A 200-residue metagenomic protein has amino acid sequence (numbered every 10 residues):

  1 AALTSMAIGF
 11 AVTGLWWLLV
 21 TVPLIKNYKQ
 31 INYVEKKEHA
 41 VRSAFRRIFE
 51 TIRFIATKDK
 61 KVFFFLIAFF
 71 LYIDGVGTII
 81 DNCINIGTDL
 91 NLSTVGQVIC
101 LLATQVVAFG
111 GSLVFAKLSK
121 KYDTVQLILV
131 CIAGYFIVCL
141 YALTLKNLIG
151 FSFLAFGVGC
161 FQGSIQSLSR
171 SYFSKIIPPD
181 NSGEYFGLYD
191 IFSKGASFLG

Functional and structural regions predicted by a protein language model:
G14-Y33: C-terminal membrane-cytosol helix-exit motif in multi-pass small-molecule transporters
I31-L66: Juxtamembrane intracellular "pre-TM" segments in multi-pass secondary transporters
D81-Q97: Short amphipathic helix-loop junctions that connect adjacent transmembrane helices in Major Facilitator Superfamily/SLC
T94-V95, P179-Y189: Loop-to-transmembrane helix entry/capping segments in MFS-fold secondary transporters and related SLC/MFSD carriers
G110-T124: Helix-to-loop junctions at the C-terminal end of transmembrane segments in multipass secondary transporters
Q126-Y141: Structural signature of the two symmetry-related core transmembrane helices
L143-A155: Helix-loop junctions at membrane interfaces in 12-TM secondary transporters
S164-I177: Intracellular juxtamembrane helix-capping segments at the cytosolic ends of symmetry-related transmembrane helices
